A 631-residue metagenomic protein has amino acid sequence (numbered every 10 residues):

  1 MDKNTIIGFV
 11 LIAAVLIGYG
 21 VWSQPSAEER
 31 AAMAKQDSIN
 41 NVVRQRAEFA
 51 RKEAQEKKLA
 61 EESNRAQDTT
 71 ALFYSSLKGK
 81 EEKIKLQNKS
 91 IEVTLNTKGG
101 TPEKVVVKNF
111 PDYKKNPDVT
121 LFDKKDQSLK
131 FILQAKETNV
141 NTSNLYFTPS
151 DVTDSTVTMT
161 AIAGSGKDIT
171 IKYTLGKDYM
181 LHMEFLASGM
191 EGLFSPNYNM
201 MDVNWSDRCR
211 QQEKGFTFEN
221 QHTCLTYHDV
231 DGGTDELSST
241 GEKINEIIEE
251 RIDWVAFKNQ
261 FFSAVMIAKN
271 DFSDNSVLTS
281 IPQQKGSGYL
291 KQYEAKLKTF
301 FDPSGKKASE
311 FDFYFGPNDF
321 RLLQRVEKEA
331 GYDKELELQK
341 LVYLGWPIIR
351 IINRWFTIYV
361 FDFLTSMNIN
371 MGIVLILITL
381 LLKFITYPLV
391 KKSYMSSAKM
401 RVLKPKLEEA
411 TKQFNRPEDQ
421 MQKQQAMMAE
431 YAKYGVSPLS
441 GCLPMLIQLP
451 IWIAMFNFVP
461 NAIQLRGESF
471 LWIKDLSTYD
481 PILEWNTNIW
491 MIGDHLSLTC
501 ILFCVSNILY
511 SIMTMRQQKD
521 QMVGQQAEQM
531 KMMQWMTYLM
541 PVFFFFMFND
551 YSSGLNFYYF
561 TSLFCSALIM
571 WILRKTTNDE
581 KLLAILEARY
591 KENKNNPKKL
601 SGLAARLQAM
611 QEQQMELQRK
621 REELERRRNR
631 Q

Functional and structural regions predicted by a protein language model:
M1-E56, L95, F185-E191, N197 (+7 more regions): Helix-loop-helix
E48-E81: Short, Gly/Pro- and small/polar-rich lid/capping loops
T69, F73-L77, Q87, E236-T240 (+2 more regions): General structural signal for secondary-structure boundaries
S76, E81-E337: Soluble non-transmembrane domains of integral membrane proteins
